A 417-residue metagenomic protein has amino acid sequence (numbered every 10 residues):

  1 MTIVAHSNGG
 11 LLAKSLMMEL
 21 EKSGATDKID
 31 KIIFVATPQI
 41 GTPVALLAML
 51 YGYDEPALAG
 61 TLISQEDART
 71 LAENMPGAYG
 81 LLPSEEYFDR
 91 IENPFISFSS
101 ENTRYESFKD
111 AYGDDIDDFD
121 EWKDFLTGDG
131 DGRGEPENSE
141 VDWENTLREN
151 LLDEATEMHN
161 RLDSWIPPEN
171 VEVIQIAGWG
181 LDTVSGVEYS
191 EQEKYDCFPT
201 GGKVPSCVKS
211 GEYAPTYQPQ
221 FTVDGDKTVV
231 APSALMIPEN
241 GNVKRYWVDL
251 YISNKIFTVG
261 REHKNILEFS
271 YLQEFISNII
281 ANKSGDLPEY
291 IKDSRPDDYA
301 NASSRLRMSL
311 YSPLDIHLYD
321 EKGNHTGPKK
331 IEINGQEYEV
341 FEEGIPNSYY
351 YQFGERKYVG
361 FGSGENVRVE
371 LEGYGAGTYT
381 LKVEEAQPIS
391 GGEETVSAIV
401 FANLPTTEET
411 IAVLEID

Functional and structural regions predicted by a protein language model:
M1, M17-M18: A conserved hydrophobic secondary-structure block that centers on an alpha-helix together with its immediately flanking
M1, V171-E172, E365: Short coil/turn segments at beta-strand junctions that form active-site/ligand-binding loops
M1-T2, K31: Structural motif
I3-A5, V35: Short beta-strand immediately N-terminal to the catalytic nucleophile in serine-hydrolase-like folds
A5-G9, A13: Gly/Ala-rich beta-loop-alpha elbow adjacent to hydrolase catalytic centers
N8, G24, M308: Short, glycine/acidic-rich beta->alpha junctions
M18, K22-I291: Helical cap/lid subdomain of alpha/beta-hydrolase-fold lipid enzymes that gates access to the catalytic pocket
E289-D417: Extracellular glycoprotein-like low-complexity segments
